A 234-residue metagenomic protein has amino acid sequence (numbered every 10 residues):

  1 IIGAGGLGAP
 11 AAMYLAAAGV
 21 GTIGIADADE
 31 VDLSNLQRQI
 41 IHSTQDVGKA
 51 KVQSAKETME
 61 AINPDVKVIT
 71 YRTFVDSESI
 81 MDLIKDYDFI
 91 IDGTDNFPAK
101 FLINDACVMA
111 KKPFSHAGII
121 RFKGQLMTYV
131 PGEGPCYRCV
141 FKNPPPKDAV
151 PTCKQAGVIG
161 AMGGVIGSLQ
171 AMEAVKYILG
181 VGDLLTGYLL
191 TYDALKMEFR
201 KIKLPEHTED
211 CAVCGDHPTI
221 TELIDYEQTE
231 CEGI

Functional and structural regions predicted by a protein language model:
I1-I234: Adenine nucleotide-associated cytosolic modules
